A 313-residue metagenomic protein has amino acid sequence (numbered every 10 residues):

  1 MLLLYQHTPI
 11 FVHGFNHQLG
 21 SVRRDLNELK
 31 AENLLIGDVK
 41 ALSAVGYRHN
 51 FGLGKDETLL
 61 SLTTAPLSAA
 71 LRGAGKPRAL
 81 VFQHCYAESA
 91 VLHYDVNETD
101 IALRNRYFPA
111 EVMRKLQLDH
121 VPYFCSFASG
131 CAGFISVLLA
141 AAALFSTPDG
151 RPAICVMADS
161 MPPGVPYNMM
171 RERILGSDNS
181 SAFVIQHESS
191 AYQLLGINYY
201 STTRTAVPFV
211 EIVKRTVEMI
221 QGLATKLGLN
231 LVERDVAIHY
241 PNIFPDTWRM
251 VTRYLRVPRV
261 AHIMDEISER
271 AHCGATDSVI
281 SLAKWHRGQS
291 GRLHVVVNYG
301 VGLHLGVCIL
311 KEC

Functional and structural regions predicted by a protein language model:
M1-D56, Y167-L229, Y299-G302, C308 (+1 more regions): Condensing-enzyme catalytic core mediating Claisen C-C bond formation in acyl metabolism
F11-H13, R78-V81, P152-I154, A237-H239 (+1 more regions): Conserved beta-strand elements of the Class I
Q18, Q83-E88, A128-G133, M157-P163 (+1 more regions): Acidic, glycine-rich active-site loops and adjacent beta-strand->loop/helix elements that engage anionic groups
G37-D38, L103-L118, I154-M161, A191-Q193 (+1 more regions): Acidic-glycine-rich active-site phosphate/pyrophosphate-binding loop
E57-A128, L229-R249: Conserved beta-ketoacyl condensing-enzyme motif
L60, T64, Y94-N105, C125-S146 (+1 more regions): Claisen-condensing/thiolase-fold acyl-transfer catalytic domains that form or cleave C-C bonds in fatty acid
S146, G150-P152, D159-S177: Flexible, glycine-rich active-site loops centered on histidine and acidic residues that chelate a metal or position
